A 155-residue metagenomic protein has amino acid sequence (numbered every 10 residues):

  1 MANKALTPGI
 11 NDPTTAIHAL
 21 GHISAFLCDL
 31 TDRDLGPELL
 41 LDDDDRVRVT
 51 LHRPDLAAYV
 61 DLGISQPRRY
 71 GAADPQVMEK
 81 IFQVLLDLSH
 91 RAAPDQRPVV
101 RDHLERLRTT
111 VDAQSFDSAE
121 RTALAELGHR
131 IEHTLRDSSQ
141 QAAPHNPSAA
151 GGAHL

Functional and structural regions predicted by a protein language model:
M1-L155: Short basic (Lys/Arg) and small-residue
